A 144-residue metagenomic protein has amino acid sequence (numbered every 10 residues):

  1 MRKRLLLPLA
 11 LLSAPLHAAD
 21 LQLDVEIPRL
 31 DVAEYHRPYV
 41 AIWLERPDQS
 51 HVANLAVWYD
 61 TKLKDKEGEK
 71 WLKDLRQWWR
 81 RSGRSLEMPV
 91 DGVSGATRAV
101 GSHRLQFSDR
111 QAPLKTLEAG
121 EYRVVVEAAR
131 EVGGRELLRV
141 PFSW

Functional and structural regions predicted by a protein language model:
R2-P8: Sec-dependent signal peptide recognition, specifically the positively charged N-region followed immediately by
S13-A18: N-terminal signal peptide c-region/cleavage motif recognized by signal peptidases
A19-L23, P38-V40: Structural beta-strand segments of beta-rich domains
L23-Y35, W58-K62: Short amphipathic, basic-aromatic surface patches that mediate peripheral association with negatively charged
E34-V40, A119-E121: Short coil-to-beta strand junction motifs in C2/discoidin
A41-W43, A56, V125: Beta-strand signatures of extracellular beta-sandwich domains
P47-E118: Structured domain cores in non-transmembrane regions
S102, P113-W144: Glycine-rich, aromatic-bearing surface loops/beta-hairpins
